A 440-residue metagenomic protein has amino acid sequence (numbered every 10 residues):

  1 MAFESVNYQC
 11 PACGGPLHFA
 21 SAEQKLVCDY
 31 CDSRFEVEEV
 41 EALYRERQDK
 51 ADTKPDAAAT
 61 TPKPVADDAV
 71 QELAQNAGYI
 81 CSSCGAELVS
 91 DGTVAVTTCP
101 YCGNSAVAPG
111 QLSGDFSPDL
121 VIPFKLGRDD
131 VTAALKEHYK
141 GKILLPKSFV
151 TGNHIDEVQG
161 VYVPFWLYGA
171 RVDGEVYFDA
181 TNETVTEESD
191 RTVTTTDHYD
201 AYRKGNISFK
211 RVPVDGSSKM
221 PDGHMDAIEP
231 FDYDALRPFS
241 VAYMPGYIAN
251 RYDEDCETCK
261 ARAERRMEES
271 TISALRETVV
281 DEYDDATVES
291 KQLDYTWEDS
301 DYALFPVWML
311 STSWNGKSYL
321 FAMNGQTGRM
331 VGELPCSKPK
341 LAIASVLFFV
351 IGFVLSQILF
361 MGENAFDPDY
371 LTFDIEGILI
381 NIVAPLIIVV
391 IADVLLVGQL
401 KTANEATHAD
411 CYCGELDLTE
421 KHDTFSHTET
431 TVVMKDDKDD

Functional and structural regions predicted by a protein language model:
S5-N7, E23-K25, A74-G78, V96: Residues immediately within or flanking Cys/His clusters that coordinate Zn2+ in small zinc-binding modules
C10-C13, C28-C31, C81-C84, C99-C102: Short cysteine-rich clusters marking metal-coordination/redox-active sites
G15-H18, E36, V89, V107: Short functional micro-motifs and their immediate structural scaffolds
D32-E39, C102-G110: Short Cys/His-rich micro-motifs in 6-15 aa windows
G114-N315, P339, I343, A365 (+2 more regions): Charged, low-complexity helical/coil segments in non-catalytic cytosolic or luminal regions
F305-C336: Extended, hydrophilic extramembrane loops/domains of integral membrane proteins
A344-F360: Canonical alpha-helical transmembrane segments of integral membrane proteins
P368-L386: Hydrophobic alpha-helical transmembrane segments
